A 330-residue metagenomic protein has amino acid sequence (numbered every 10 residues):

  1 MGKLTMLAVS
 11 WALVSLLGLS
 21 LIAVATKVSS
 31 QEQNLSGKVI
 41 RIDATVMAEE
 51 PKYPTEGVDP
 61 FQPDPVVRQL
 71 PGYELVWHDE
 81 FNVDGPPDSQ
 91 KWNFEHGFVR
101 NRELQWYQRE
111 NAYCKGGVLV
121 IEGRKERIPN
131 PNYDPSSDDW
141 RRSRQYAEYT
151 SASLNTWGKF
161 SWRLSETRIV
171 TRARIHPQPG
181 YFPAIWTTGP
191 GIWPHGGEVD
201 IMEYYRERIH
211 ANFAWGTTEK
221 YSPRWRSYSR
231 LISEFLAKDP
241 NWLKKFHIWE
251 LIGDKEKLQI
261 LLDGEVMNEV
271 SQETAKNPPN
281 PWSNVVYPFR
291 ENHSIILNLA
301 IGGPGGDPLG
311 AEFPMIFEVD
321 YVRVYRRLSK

Functional and structural regions predicted by a protein language model:
M1-A12: Bacterial N-terminal signal peptides that target proteins for export
S10-A23: Bacterial N-terminal signal peptides
L35-K330: GH16 jelly-roll
